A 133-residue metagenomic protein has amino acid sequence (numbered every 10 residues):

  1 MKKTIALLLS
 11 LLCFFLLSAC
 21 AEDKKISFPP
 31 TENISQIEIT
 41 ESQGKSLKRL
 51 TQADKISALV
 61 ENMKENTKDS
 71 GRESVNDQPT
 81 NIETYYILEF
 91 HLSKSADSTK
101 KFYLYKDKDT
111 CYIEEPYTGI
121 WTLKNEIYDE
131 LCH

Functional and structural regions predicted by a protein language model:
M1-T4: Positively charged n-region of N-terminal signal peptides that target proteins for export
L16-A19: C-terminal motif of bacterial Sec signal peptides marking the signal peptidase cleavage site
A21-D23: Bacterial signal peptide processing site
K25-I34: N-terminal helix-cap/turn-to-beta initiation motif at the start of protein domains
E38-S74: Post-signal-peptide N-terminal segment of Sec-exported extracytoplasmic proteins
D69-T110: Short, structured surface segments that line ligand/substrate-binding pockets
E114-H133: C-terminal partner/receptor-binding element of secreted or periplasmic proteins
